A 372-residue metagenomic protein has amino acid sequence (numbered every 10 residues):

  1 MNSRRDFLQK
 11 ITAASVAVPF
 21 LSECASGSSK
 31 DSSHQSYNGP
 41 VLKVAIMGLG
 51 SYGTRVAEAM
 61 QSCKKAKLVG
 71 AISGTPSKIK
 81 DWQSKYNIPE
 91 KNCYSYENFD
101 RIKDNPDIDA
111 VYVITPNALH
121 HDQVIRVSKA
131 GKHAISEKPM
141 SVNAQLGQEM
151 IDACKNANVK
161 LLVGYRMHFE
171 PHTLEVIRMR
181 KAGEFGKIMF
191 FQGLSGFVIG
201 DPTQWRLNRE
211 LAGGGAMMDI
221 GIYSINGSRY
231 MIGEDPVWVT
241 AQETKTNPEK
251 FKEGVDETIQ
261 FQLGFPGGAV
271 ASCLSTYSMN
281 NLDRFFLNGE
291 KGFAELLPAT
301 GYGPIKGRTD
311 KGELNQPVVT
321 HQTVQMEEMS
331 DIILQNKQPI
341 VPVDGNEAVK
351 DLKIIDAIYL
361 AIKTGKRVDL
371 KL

Functional and structural regions predicted by a protein language model:
M1-L8, H120: Twin-arginine (Tat) signal peptide motif
L8-N38, A110-Y112, I332-L372: C-terminal helix-rich "cap/oligomerization" subdomain common to oxidoreductases
I11-N87: N-terminal Rossmann-like dinucleotide-binding module
K91-A153: Beta-loop-alpha module in the N-terminal Rossmann-like domain of NAD(P)-dependent dehydrogenases, especially those
S136, L161-V163, C273, L296: Hydrophobic residues in well-ordered beta-strands that form the structural core
E149-R166, G186-M189: Rossmann-fold dehydrogenase core element
M167-K252, G365: Predominantly a Rossmann-like dinucleotide-binding segment in NAD(P)-dependent oxidoreductases
K245, E249-T258, L263-E327, D344 (+1 more regions): NAD(P)-dinucleotide binding in Rossmann-like oxidoreductases
